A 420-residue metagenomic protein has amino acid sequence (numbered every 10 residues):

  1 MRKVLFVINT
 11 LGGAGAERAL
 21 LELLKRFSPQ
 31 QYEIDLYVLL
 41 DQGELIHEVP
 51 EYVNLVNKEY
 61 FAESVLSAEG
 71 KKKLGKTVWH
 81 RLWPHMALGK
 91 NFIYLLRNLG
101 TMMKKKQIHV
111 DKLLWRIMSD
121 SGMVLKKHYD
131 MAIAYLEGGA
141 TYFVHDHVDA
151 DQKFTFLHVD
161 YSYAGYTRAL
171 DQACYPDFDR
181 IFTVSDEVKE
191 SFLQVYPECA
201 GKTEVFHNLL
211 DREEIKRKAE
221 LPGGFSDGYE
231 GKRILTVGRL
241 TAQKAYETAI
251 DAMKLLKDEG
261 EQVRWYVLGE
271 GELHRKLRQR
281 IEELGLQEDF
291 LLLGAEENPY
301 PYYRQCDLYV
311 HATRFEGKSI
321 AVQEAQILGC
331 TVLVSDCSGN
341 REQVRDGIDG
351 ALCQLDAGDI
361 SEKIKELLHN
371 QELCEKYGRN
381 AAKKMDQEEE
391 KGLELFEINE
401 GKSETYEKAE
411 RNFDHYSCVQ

Functional and structural regions predicted by a protein language model:
E17-E22, K232-L255, E261, E272-R278: A conserved mid-protein helix/loop that constitutes part of the nucleotide-sugar donor-binding site
Q152-H158, S162, P176-K218: Donor nucleotide-sugar binding/catalytic pocket of nucleotide-sugar-dependent glycosyltransferases
K257, E282, D359, E366 (+2 more regions): A short, well-ordered alpha-helix in the C-terminal region of glycosyltransferases
A295, R314: Aromatic "clamp/platform" in nucleotide-sugar-dependent glycosyltransferases that forms part of the donor/acceptor
E324, D336-G347, A351-L352: Short acidic/histidine- and often glycine-rich active-site loop of Leloir-type glycosyltransferases that engages
T331-V334: Short hydrophobic beta-strand element within catalytic cores of glycosyltransferases and related nucleotide-activated
D346-G347, A351-G358, E366-Q371: Conserved acidic donor-binding segment of nucleotide-sugar-dependent glycosyltransferases
K383, Q387-Q420: C-terminal alpha-helical cap of glycosyltransferases
